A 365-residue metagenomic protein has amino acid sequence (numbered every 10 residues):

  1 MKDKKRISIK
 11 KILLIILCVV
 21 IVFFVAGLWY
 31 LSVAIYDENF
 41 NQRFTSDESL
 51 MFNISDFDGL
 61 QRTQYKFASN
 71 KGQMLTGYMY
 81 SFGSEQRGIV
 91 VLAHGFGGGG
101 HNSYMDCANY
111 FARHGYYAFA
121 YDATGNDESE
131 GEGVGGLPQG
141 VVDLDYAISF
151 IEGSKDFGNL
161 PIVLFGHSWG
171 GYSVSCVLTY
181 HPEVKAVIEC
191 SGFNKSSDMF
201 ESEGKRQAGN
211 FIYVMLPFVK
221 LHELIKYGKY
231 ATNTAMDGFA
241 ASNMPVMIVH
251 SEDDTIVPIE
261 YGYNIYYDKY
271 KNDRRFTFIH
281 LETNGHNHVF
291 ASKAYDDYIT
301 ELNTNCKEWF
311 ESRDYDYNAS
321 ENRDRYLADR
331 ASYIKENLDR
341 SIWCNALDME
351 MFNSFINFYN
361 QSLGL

Functional and structural regions predicted by a protein language model:
L13-I16, V20-A68, Y78, N303 (+2 more regions): An N-terminal hydrophobic leader/cap segment in hydrolases
F96-N109, A123, E260: The serine-hydrolase catalytic nucleophile loop
Y110-E130: Conserved alpha/beta-hydrolase
V134-K155: Alpha/beta-hydrolase active-site loop
C176-G228: Hydrolase active-site cap/lid region
S242, I248-H250, D254: Short beta-strand/loop motif that positions the catalytic acidic residue of the alpha/beta-hydrolase fold
P258-D268: Short alpha-helix in the alpha/beta-hydrolase fold that links the catalytic acid
D273-L365: C-terminal catalytic histidine-bearing segment of alpha/beta-hydrolase fold enzymes
